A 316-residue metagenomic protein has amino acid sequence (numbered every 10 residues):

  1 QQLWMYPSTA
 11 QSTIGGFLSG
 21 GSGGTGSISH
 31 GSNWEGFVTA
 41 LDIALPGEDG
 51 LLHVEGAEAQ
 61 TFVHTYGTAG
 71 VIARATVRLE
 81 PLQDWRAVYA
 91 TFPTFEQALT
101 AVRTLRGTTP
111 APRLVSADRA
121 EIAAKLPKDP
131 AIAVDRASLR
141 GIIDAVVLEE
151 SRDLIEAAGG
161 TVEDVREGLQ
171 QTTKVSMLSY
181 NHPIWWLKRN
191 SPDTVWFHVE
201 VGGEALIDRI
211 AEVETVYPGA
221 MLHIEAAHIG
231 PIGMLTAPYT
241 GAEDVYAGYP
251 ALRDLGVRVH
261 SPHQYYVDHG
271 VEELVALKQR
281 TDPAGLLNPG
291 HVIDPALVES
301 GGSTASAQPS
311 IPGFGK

Functional and structural regions predicted by a protein language model:
L3-S116, P312-K316: FAD-binding subdomain of flavoenzyme oxidoreductases
G50, V54-T76, V147-N190: Extended, compositionally biased intrinsically disordered regions at domain boundaries
H53-E58, F62, A69, A111-L126 (+3 more regions): Conserved alpha/beta core surface patches that mediate binding of polyanionic ligands
V71, I132-A145, V195-F197, I229-P238: A generic structural motif
R74-Q83, A120-V134, H182-S191, M221-A227: Short, flexible, solvent-exposed loop/turn segments with mixed acidic/basic and small polar residues
T94-Q97, I142-E149, G202-L206, A237-A242: Helix N-cap motif at beta-to-alpha junctions
L105, T109-V165: A conserved active-site cap/scaffold subdomain adjacent to cofactor or substrate pockets
A158-K316: Conserved glycine-rich FAD pyrophosphate-binding loop
